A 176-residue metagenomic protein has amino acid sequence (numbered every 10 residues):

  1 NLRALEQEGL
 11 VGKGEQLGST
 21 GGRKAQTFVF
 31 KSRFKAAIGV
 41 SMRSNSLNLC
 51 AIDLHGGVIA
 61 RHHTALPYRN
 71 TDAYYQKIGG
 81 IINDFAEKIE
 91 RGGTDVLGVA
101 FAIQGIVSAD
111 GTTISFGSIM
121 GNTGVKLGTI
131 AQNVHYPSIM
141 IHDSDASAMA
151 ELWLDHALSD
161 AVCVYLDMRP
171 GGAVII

Functional and structural regions predicted by a protein language model:
N1-V11: Basic amphipathic alpha-helical segments that dock to polyanions
E8, H55, D110-G111: Residue-level recognition of short loop/turn positions
V11-G14, K88: Active-site phosphate-binding and catalytic loops of NTP-dependent enzymes
K13, S19-K35, M140-V164: Conserved phosphate-binding catalytic cores of ATP/NTP-utilizing and phosphoryl-transfer enzymes
T20, S46, V58, S108 (+1 more regions): Flexible, glycine-rich phosphate/dinucleotide-binding loops and adjacent beta-alpha linkers at cofactor/substrate
K24-A60, V162-I176: Gly/Thr-rich phosphate-binding beta-strand-loop-beta motif of the actin/hexokinase/Hsp70
H62-V162: Glycine-rich phosphate-binding loop and adjoining helix at the ATP-binding site of ATP-dependent phosphoryl-transfer
